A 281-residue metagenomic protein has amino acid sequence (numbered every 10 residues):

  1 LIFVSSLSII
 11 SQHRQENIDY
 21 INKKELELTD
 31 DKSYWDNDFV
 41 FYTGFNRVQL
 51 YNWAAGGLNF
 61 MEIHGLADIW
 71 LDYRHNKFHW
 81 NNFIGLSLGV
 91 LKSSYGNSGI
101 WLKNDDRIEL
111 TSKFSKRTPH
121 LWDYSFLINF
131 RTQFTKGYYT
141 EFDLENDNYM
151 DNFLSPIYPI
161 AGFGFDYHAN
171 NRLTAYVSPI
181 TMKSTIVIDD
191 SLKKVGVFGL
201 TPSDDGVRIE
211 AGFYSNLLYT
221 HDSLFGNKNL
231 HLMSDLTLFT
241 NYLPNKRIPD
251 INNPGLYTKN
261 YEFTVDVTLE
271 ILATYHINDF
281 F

Functional and structural regions predicted by a protein language model:
I9-V40: Sec-dependent signal peptide cleavage junction
N37-T43, W80-I84, Y124-I128, P159-A161 (+5 more regions): Transmembrane beta-strands of outer-membrane beta-barrel proteins
F39, T43-F45, G65-Y73, L110-K116 (+5 more regions): Residues on the lipid-exposed face of transmembrane beta-strands in outer-membrane beta-barrel proteins
T43-Q49, H75-K77, L86-K92, F130-K136 (+3 more regions): Transmembrane beta-strands of outer-membrane beta-barrel pores
Y51-G57, K92-I100, E145-D151, F198-G206 (+2 more regions): Extracellular loop and loop/strand-boundary signature of outer-membrane beta-barrel proteins
N59-G65, N104-I108, S155-P159, V207-F213 (+1 more regions): Residues that define the transmembrane beta-barrel architecture of outer-membrane proteins
R74-N76, S115-L121, N170-R172, M182 (+4 more regions): Outer-membrane beta-barrel channels and translocator barrels
S203-F213, F225-F281: Outer membrane beta-barrel transmembrane domains
